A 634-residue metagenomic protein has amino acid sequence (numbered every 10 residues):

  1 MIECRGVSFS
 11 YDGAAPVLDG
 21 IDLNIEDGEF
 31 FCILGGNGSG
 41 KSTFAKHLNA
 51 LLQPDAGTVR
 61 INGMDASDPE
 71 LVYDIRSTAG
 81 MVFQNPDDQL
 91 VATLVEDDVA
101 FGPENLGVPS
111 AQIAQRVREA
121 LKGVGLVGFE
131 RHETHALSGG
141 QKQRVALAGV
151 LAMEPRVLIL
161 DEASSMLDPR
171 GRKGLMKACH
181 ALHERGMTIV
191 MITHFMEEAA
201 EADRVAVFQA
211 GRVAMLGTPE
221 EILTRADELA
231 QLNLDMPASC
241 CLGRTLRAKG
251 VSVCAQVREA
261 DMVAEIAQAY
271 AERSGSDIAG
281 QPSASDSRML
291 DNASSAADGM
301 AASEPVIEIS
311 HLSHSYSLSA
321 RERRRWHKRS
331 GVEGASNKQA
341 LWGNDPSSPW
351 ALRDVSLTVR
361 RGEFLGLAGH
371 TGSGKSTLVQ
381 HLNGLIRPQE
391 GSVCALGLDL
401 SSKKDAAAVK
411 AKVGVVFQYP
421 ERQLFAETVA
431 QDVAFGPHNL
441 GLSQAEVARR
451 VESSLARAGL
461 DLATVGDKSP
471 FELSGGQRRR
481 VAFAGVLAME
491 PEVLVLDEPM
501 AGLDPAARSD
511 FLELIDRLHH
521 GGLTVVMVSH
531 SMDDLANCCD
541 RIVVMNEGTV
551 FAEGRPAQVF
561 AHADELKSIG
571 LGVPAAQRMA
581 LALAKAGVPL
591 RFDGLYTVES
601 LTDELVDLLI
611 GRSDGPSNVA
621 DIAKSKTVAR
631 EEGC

Functional and structural regions predicted by a protein language model:
L34-G36, A368-H370: The feature captures the beta-strand-to-loop junction immediately N-terminal to the Walker
N49, N383: Helix-to-loop junction immediately C-terminal to a conserved catalytic motif
G57-S67, I75, G391-D399, V409: Conserved ABC transporter NBD signature motif
E133-L137, Q141, S469-L473, Q477: Conserved ABC ATPase signature
E154, E490: Conserved catalytic motifs of ABC-family nucleotide-binding domains
L158-D161, L494-D497: Catalytic Walker B motif of ABC-type/P-loop ATPase nucleotide-binding domains
